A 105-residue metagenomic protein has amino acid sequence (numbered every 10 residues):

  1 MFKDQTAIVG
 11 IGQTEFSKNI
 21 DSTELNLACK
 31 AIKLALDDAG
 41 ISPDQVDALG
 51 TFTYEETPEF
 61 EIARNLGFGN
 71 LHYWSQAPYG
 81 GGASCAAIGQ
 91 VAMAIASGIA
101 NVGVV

Functional and structural regions predicted by a protein language model:
M1-Y79, M93-S97, V104: Conserved "HGTGT" condensation-loop signature of ketosynthase/thiolase-family condensing enzymes that catalyze
G81-A83: Short helix-initiation/N-cap motifs at beta->coil->alpha
A86: Active-site histidine-anchored catalytic micro-motif
